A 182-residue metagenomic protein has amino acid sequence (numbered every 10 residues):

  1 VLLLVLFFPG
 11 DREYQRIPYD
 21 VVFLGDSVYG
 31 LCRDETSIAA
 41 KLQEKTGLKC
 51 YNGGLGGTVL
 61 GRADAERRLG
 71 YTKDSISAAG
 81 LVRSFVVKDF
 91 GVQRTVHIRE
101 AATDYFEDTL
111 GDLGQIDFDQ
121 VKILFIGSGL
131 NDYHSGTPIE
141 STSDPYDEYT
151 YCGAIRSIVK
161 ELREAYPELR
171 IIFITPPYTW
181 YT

Functional and structural regions predicted by a protein language model:
V1-P18, V22: Gram-positive cell-envelope targeting signals
Y14-R16, F118-D119, E164-Y166: Short, conserved loop/helix-junction motifs that constitute active-site signature segments in enzyme catalytic cores
D20, K49, E168-I171: Residues at the starts of beta-strands that form the adenosine-phosphate
L24-G25, I174: Short hydrophobic segments within beta-strands
V28-S141, P145: Conserved SGNH/GDSL esterase-like catalytic core that processes O-acyl groups on lipids and polysaccharides
I38, D112, Y151-I158, L162: A general structural detector for well-ordered alpha-helical segments in enzyme core domains, enriched
T103, P145-R156: Non-membrane alpha-helical structural segments and their capping/turn regions in soluble enzymes
F125-T137, V159-T182: Active-site segments of SGNH/GDSL-like serine hydrolases that catalyze O-acetyl group transfer/hydrolysis on lipids
